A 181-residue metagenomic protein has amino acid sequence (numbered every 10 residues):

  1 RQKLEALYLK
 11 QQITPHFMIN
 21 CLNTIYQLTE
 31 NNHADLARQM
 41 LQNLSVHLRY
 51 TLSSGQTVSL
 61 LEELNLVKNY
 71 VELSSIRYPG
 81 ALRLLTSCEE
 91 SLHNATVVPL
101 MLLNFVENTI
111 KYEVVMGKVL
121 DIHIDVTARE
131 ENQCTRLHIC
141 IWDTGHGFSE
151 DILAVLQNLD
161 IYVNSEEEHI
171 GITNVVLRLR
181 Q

Functional and structural regions predicted by a protein language model:
R1-Q181: Two-component histidine phosphotransfer core
